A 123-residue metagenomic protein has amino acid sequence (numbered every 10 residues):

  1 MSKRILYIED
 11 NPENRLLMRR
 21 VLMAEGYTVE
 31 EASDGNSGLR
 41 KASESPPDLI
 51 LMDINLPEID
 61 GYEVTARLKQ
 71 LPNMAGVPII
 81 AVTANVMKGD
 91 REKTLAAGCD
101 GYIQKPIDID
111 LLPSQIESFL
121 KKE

Functional and structural regions predicted by a protein language model:
E9: Conserved acidic carboxylate
P12-E30: Two-component/phosphorelay signaling modules centered on CheY-like receiver
L16, I107-I116: C-terminal output helix
E31-L49: Acidic, metal-coordinating helix/loop segments flanking the phosphotransfer/catalytic sites of two-component signaling
D53, T83: Active-site residues of response regulator receiver
P57, A75, M87, P106: The feature encodes the CheY-like receiver
